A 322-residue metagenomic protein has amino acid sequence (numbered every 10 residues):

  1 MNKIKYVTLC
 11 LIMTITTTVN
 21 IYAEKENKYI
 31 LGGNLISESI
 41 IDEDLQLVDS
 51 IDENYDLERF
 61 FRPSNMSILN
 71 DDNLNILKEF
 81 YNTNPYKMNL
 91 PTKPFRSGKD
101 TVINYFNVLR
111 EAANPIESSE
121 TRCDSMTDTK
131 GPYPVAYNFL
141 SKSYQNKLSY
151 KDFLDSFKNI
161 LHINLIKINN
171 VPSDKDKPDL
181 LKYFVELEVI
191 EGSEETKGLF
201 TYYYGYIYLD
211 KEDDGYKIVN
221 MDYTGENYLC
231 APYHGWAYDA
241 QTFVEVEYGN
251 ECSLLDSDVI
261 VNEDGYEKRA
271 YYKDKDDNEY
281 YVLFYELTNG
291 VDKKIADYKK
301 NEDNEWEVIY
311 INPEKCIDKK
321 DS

Functional and structural regions predicted by a protein language model:
K5-A23: Sec-dependent N-terminal signal peptides of Gram-positive bacterial secreted proteins and lipoproteins
V19-L69, D174-S322: Exposed beta-sheet edge and beta->alpha loop/turn motif
S64-T92, I295-Y298: Non-catalytic propeptide/linker segments at domain boundaries
F80-L161, E245-N278: Core segments of small alpha/beta cavity-forming domains
K130-P134, N164, C230-W236: Eukaryote-specific, cytoplasm-facing alpha-helical/coiled-coil scaffolding segments in long proteins
L154-K177: A short, amphipathic edge element
